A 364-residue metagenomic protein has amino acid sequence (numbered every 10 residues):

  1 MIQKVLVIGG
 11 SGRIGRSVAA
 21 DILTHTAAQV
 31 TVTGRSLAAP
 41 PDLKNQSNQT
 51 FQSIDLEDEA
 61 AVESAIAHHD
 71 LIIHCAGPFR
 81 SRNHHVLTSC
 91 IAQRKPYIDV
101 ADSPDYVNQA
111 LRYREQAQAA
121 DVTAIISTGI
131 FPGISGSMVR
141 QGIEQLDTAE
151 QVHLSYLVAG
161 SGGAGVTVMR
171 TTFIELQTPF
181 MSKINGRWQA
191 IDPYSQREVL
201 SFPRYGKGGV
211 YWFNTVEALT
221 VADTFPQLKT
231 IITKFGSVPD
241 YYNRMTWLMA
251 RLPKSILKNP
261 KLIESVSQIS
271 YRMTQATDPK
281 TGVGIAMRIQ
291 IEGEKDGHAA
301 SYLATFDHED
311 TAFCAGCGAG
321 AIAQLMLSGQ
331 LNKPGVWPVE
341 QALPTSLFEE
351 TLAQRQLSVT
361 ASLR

Functional and structural regions predicted by a protein language model:
V5-L23: N-terminal Rossmann NAD(P)H-binding glycine-rich loop of SDR-like oxidoreductase domains
G15, E144-R364: C-terminal catalytic/substrate-binding lobe primarily of soluble NAD(P)-dependent oxidoreductases
T33-L37, L56: N-terminal Rossmann-fold cofactor-binding loop
N45-D58: Rossmann-fold cofactor-recognition segment
D55-H68, C75-P78: Conserved Rossmann-fold cofactor-binding substructure of NAD(P)-dependent oxidoreductases
D70-H74, Y97-I98: N-terminal Rossmann-like NAD(P) cofactor-binding module of classical short-chain dehydrogenase/reductase
S89-V107: ADP-ribose/adenylate-binding Rossmann-like module
A101-V122: Rossmann-fold NAD(P)-binding glycine/threonine-rich loop
